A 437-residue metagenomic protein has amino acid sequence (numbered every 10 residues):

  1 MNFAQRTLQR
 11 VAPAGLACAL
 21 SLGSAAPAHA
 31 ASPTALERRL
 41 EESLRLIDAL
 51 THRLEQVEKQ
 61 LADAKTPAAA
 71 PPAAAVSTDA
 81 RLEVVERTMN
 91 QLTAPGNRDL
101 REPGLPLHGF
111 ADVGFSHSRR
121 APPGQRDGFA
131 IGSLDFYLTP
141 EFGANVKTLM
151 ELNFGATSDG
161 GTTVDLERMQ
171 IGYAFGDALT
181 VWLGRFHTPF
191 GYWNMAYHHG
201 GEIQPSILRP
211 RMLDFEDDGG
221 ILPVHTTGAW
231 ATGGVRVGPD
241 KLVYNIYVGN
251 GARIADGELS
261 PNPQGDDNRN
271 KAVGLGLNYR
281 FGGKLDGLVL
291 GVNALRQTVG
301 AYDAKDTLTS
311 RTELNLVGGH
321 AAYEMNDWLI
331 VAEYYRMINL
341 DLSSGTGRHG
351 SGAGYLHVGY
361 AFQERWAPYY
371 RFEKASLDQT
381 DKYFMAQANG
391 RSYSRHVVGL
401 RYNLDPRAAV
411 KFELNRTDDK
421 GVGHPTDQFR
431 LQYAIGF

Functional and structural regions predicted by a protein language model:
N2-G15: Bacterial N-terminal signal peptides that target proteins for export
F3, A28-D112: N-terminal periplasmic/intermembrane-space "pro-region" immediately following the signal or transit peptide
F3, P122-P123, M169-Y173, W182-R185 (+2 more regions): Outer-membrane beta-barrel pore domains
A19-A28: C-terminal segment of classical bacterial N-terminal signal peptides
E37, E41-E42, E58, E86 (+8 more regions): Acidic-residue sensor for enzyme active/binding pockets
P95-I254, R269-G274, N278-K284, H357-Y369 (+1 more regions): Outer membrane beta-barrel
Y247, G251-Q264, A301-A304: Active-site-proximal beta-alpha loop/turn segments in soluble metabolic enzymes
P261-N270, T312-L314: Interfacial loop-to-helix transition and helix-capping segments at the boundaries of transmembrane helices
